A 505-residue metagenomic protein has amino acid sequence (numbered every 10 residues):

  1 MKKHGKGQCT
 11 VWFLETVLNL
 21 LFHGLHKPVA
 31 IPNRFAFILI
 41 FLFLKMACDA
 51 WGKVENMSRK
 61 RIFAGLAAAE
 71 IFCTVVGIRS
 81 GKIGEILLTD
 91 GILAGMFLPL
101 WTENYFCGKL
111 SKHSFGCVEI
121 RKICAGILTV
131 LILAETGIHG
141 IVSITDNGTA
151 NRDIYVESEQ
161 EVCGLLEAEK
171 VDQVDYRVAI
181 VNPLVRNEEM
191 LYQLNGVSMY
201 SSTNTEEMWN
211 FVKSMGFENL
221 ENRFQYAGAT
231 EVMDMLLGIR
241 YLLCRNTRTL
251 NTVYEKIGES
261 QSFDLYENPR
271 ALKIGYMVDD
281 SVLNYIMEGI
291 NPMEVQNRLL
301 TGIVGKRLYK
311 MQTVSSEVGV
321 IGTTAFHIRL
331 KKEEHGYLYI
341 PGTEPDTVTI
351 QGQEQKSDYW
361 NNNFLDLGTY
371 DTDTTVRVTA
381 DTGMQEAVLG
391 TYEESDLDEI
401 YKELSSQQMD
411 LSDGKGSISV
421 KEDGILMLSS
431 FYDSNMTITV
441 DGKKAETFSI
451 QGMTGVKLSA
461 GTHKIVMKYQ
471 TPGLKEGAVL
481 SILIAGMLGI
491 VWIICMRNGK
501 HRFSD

Functional and structural regions predicted by a protein language model:
H4-S158, T462-D505: Contiguous transmembrane helix-bundle modules in multi-pass membrane proteins
K6-C9, F37, L128-L131, D175-V178 (+4 more regions): Beta-sheet entry/capping signal
L131-D153, E167-L236, R270-V304, D396 (+2 more regions): Extracytoplasmic/lumenal acceptor-recognition loop(s) of multi-pass membrane glycoenzymes
L191-M199, L250-E267, Q353-E354: Active-site regions of enzymes building and remodeling cell-envelope glycoconjugates
L220-Q261, P269: Periplasmic/luminal catalytic loop of GT-C fold multi-pass membrane glycosyltransferases that transfer sugars from
G305-D505: Active-site-proximal, structured, solvent-exposed surfaces of multi-pass membrane proteins that position macromolecular
